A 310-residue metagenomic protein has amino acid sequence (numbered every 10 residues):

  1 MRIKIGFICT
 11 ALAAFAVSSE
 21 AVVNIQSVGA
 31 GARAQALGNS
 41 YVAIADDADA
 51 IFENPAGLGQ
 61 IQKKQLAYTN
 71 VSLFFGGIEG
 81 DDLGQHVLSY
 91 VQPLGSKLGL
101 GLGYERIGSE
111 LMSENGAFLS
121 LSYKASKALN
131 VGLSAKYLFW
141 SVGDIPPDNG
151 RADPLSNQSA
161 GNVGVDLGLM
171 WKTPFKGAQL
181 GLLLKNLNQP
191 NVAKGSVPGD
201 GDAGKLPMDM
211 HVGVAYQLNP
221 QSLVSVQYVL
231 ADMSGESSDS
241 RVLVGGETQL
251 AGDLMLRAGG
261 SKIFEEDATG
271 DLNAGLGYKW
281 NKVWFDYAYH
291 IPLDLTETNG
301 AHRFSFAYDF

Functional and structural regions predicted by a protein language model:
M1-V28: Cleavable N-terminal export/targeting peptides
V22-F310: Subset of outer-membrane beta-barrel
